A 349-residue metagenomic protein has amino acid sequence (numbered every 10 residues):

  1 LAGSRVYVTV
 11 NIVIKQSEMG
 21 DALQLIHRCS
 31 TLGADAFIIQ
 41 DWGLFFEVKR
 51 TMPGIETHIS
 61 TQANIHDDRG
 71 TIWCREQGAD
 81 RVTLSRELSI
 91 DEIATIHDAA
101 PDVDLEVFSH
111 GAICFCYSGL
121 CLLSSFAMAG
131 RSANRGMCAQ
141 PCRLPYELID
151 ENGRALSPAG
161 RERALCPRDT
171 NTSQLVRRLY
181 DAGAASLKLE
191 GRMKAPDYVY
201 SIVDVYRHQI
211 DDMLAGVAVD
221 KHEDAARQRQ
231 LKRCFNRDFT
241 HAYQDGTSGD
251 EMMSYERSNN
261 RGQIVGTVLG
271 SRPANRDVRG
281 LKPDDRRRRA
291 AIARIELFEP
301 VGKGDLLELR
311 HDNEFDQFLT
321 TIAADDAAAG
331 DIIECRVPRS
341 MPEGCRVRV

Functional and structural regions predicted by a protein language model:
L1, R5-I12, S17-L23, H27-S30 (+4 more regions): Surface-exposed amphipathic alpha-helical tracts and adjacent flexible/coil segments at the periphery of soluble enzymes
G43-L44: Alpha-helix capping/helix-boundary segments
V48: RNase H-like DDE/DDD metal-dependent nuclease/strand-transfer catalytic core used by mobile genetic elements
S60-I65, T83-S85: Aromatic/His-enriched, Gly/Pro-containing loop or helix-boundary segments that lie immediately adjacent to catalytic
